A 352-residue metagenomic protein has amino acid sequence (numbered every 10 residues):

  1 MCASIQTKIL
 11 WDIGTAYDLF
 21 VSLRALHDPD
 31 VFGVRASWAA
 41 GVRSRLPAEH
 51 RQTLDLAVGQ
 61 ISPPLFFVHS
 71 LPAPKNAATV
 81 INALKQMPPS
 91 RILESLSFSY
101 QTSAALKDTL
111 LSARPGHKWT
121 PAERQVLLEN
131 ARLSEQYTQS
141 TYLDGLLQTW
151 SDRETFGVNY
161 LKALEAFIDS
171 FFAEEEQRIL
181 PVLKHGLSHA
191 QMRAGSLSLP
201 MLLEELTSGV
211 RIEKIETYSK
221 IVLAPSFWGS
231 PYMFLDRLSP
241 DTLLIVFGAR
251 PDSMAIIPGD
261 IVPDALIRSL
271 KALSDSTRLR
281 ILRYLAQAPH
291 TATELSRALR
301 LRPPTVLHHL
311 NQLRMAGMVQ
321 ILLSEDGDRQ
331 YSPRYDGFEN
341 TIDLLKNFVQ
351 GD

Functional and structural regions predicted by a protein language model:
M1-A3, D343-D352: Short amphipathic alpha-helical segments
M1-I215: N-terminal, charged low-complexity regulatory/assembly segments
P29, D260, S332: Charge-dense, low-complexity intrinsically disordered segments
L197-I321, G327, E339, F348-D352: Extended mid-to-C-terminal alpha-helical interaction segments
D326-R334: Minor-groove-contacting beta-hairpin "wing" of winged helix-turn-helix DNA-binding domains
D336-D343: Short, charged/polar, Gly/Pro-enriched secondary-structure boundary elements
